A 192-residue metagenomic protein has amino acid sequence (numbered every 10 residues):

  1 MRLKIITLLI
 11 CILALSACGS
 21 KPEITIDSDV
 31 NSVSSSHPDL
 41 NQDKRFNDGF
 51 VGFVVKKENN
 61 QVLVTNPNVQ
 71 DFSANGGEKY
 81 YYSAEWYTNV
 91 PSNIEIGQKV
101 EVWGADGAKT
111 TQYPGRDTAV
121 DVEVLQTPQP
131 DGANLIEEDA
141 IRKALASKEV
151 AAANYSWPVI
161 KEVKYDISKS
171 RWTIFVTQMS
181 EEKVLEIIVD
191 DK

Functional and structural regions predicted by a protein language model:
M1-T7: Positively charged n-region of N-terminal signal peptides that target proteins for export
L13-A17: C-terminal motif of bacterial Sec signal peptides marking the signal peptidase cleavage site
G19-K21: Bacterial signal peptide processing site
S36-Q42, F50, T127-I160: Short, non-transmembrane alpha-helical segments in secretory-pathway proteins
N59-P67: Short aromatic-glycine-enriched beta-strand elements
S73-N93: Beta-strand/loop nucleic-acid-binding surfaces
S92-Y113: Flexible glycine-rich surface loops and low-complexity tracts that mediate binding to linear polymers
M179-K192: A short, surface-exposed beta-strand/turn
